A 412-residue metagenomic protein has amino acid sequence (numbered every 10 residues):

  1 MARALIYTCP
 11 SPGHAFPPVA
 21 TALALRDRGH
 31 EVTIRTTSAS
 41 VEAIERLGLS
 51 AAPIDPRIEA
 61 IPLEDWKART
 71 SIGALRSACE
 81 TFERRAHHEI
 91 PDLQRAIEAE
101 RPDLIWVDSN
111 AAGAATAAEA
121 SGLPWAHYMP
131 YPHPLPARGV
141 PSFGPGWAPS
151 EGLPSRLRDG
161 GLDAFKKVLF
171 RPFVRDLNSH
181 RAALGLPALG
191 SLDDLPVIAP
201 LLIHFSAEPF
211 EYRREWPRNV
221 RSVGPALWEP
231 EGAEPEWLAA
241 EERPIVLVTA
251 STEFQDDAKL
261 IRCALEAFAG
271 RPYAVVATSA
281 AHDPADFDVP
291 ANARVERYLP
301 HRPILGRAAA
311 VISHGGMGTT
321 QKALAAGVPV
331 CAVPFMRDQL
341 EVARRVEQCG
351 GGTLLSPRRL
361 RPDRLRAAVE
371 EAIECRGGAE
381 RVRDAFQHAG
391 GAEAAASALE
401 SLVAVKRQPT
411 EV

Functional and structural regions predicted by a protein language model:
M1-P10, F16-T33, A39-S50, A96-A99 (+6 more regions): Nucleotide-activated sugar donor-binding and catalytic core shared by glycosyltransferases and related lipid-linked
V32-T37, V275-S279: Short internal beta-strands
I34-A78: Conserved nucleotide-sugar phosphate-binding/catalytic loop shared by glycosyltransferases and other
V41-E42, I58-I61, P132-R138, Q339-L340: Short gly/pro/ser/thr-enriched loop/turn and capping motifs at secondary-structure boundaries
I61-K67, L135-S142, E231-A233, L305-R307 (+2 more regions): Short, charged, surface-exposed secondary-structure boundary motifs
E64-D65, L75-H87, R138-S191: A glycine/proline-hinged amphipathic helix-loop "lid/cap" segment that gates access to hydrophobic ligand pockets
E83-R156, P209: Conserved nucleotide-sugar donor-interacting segment of glycosyltransferase catalytic cores, predominantly GT-B
S206-A310: Donor-nucleotide binding loops and adjacent catalytic segments primarily of GT-B fold Leloir glycosyltransferases
